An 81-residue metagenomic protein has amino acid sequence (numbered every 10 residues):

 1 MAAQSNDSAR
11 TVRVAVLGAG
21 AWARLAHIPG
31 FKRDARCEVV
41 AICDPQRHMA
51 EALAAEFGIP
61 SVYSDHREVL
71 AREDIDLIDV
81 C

Functional and structural regions predicted by a protein language model:
M1-F57: N-terminal Rossmann-like dinucleotide-binding module
F57-C81: Beta-loop-alpha module in the N-terminal Rossmann-like domain of NAD(P)-dependent dehydrogenases, especially those
